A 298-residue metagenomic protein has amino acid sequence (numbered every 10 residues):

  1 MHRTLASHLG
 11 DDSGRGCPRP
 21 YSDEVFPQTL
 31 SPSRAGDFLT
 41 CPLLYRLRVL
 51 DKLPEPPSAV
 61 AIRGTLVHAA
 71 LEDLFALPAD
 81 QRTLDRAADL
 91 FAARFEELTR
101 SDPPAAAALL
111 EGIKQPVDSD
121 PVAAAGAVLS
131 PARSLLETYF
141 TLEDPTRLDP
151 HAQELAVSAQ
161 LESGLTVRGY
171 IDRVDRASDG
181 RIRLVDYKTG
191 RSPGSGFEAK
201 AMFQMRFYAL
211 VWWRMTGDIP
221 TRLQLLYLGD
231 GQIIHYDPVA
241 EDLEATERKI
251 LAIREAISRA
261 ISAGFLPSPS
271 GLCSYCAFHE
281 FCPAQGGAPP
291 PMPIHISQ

Functional and structural regions predicted by a protein language model:
M1-A61, Q298: C-terminal, charged and often intrinsically disordered regions of DNA end-processing helicases and nucleases
S13-G16, T29, D85, D179 (+1 more regions): Metal-dependent nuclease catalytic regions and adjoining charged, substrate-binding loops involved in nucleic-acid end
R34-T40, V49, I171-R173, F265 (+1 more regions): Conserved helicase core region in the C-terminal RecA-like lobe
D51-V60, A76-R82, G194-S195, A263-F265: Short, polar/flexible loop-turn hinges at active-site or ligand-entry regions and domain interfaces
A59, R63, A124, V128 (+3 more regions): Hydrophobic (often cysteine-bearing) scaffold residues that line and stabilize catalytic clefts of nucleotide/cofactor
A61-L66, L71: Gly/serine-rich nucleotide phosphate-binding loop at the start of the catalytic core of nucleotide/ADP-ribose-handling
A70-Q153: A non-catalytic, helix-rich entry segment at domain boundaries
L155-I250: Mg2+/Mn2+-dependent nuclease catalytic core
